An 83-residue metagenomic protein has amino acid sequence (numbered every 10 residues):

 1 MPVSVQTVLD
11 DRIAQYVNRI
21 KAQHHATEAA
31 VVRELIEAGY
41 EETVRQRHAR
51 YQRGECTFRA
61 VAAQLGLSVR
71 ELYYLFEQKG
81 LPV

Functional and structural regions predicted by a protein language model:
M1-D11, P82-V83: Short Lys/Arg-rich basic patches
D10-A30: Surface-exposed, Lys/Arg-rich phosphate-binding patches that contact polyanionic backbones
Y16, V31, C56-A60: A general alpha-helix detector
N18, A22, E37, Y74-E77: Residue-level detection of the helix-turn-helix DNA-binding "recognition helix"
H25, E55-C56, G80-L81: Residue-level recognition of short, well-ordered coil/turn positions that link secondary-structure elements
T27-H48: Short, basic amphipathic alpha-helical segments that act as recognition/interaction helices in nucleic-acid-binding
R33, A63-V83: Charged, low-complexity intrinsically disordered terminal regions and linker tails
E42-L65: Short, positively charged interaction helices/loops
